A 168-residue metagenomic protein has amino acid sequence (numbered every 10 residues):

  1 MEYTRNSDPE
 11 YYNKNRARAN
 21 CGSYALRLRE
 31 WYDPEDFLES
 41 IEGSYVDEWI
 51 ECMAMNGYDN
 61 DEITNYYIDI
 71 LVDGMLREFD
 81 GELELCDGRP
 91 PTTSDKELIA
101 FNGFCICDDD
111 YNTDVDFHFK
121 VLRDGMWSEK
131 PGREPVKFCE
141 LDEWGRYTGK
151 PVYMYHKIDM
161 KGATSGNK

Functional and structural regions predicted by a protein language model:
M1, D108, S165-K168: Short, Lys/Arg-enriched, disordered terminal segments
M1, G22, G43, N56 (+2 more regions): Intrinsically disordered, low-complexity segments enriched in small/polar residues
M1-R18: Active-site-adjacent structural segments surrounding the nucleophilic cysteine of cysteine proteases and isopeptidases
K14-F37, G43, E48, T64-I68 (+1 more regions): Active-site nucleophilic cysteine motif
S23-Y24, L98-I99, M126, Y153-M154: Generic structural signal for residues positioned in beta-strands
S44-E134: ...with weaker cross-activation on analogous glycine-rich loops/strands in unrelated enzymes
G125-K168: Active-site or metal-binding loop neighborhoods of secreted/extracellular toxin and effector enzymes
